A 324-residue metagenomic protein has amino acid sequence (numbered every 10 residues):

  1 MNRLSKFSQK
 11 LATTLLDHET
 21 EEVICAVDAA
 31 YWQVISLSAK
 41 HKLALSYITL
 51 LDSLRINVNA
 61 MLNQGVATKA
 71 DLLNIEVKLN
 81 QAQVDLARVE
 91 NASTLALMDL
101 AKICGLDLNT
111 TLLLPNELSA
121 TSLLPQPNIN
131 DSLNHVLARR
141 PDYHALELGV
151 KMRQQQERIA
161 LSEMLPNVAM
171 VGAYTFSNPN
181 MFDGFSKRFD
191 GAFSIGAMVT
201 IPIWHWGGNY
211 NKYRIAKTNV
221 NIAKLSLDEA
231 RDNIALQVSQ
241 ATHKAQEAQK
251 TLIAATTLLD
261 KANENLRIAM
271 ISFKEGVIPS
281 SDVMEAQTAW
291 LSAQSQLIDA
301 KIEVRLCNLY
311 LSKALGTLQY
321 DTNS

Functional and structural regions predicted by a protein language model:
M1-H18, E22, A29, S38 (+6 more regions): Small/polar (Gly/Ser/Thr/Ala-rich) solvent-exposed segments that form structured loops/beta-strands/short helices used
R3, E22-H135, K244, A248 (+2 more regions): Periplasmic alpha-helical coiled-coil/stalk elements that build and connect Gram-negative outer-membrane
A12, E19, V23-K42, A60 (+4 more regions): Amphipathic alpha-helical coiled-coil segments
V89, P141, A300: Metallo-beta-lactamase
D99-D107, L309-D321: Long amphipathic alpha-helical coiled-coil segments
L100, Y174, A197-I201, A300 (+1 more regions): Residues on the lipid-exposed face of transmembrane beta-strands in outer-membrane beta-barrel proteins
A120, F182-D190, I203-W206, A235-L236 (+2 more regions): Short, contiguous acidic/charged loop-to-helix segments that flank catalytic cores in large enzymes
S132, F193-V199: Hydrophobic, lipid-facing positions within transmembrane beta-strands of outer-membrane proteins
